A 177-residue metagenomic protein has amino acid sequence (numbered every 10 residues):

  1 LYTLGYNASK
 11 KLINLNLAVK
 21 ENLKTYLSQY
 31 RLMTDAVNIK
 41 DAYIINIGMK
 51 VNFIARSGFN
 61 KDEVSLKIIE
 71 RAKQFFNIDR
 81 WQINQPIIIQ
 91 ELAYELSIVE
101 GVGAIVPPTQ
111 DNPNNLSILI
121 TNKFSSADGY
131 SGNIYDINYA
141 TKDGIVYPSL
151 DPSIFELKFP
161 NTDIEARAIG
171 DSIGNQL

Functional and structural regions predicted by a protein language model:
L1-L177: Acidic, low-complexity glycine/serine/threonine-rich segments
